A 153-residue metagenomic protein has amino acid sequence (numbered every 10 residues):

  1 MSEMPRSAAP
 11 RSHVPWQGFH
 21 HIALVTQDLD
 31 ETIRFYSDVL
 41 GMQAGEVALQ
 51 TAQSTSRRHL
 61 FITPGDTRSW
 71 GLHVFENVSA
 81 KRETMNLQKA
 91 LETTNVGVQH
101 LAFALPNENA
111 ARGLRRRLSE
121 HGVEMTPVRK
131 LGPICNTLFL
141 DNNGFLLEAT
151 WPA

Functional and structural regions predicted by a protein language model:
M1-D30, S54, V98-F103, A153: N-terminal beta-strand motif that seeds the catalytic metal site of vicinal oxygen chelate
M1-V14, F61, R112-A153: Vicinal oxygen chelate
P5-A9, R82-Q88: Short amphipathic beta-strand starts and helix->beta connectors
F19-Q27, L60-D66, T84-R117, C135-L140: Vicinal oxygen chelate
V25-E76, R116: Core segments of cupin and vicinal oxygen chelate
T67-L72, R82, N143-L147: Short, charged/polar, Gly/Pro-enriched secondary-structure boundary elements
F75-S79, P152: Acetyl-CoA-dependent GNAT
S79-E83, G122: A short local loop/turn or secondary-structure capping micro-motif enriched for an aromatic residue
